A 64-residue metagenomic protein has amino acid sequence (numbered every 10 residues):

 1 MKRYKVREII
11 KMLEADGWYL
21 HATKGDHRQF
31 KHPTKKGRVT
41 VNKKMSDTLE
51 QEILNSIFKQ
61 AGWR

Functional and structural regions predicted by a protein language model:
M1-K24, K31-R64: Basic nucleic-acid-binding interfaces
